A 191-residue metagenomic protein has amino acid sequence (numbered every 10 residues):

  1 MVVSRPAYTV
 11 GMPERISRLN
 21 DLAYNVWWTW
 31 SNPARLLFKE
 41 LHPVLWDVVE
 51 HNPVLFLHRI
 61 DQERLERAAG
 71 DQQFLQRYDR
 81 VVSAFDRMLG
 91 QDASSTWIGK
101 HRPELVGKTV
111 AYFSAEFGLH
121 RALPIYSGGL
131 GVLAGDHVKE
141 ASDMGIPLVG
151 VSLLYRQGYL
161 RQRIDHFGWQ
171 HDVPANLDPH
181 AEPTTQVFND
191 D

Functional and structural regions predicted by a protein language model:
M1-D191: Catalytic cores of carbohydrate-active enzymes across secretory and cytosolic contexts
